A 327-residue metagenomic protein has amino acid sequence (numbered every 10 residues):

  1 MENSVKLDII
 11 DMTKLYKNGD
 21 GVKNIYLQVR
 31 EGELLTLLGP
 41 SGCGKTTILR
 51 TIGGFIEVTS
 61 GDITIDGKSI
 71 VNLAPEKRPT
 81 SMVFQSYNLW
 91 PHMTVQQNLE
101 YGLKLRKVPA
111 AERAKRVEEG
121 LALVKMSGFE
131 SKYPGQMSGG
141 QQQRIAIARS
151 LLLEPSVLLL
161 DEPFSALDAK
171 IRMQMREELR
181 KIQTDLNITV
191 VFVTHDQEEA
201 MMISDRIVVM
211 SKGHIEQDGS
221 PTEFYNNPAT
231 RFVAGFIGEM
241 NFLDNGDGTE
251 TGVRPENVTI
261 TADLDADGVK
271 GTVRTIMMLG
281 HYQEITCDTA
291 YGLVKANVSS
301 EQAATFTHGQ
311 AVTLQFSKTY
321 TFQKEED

Functional and structural regions predicted by a protein language model:
L34, L73-A229: ABC ATPase nucleotide-binding domains
L38-P40: The feature captures the beta-strand-to-loop junction immediately N-terminal to the Walker
T46-L49, I145: ABC ATPase nucleotide-binding domain helices that frame the ATP-binding cleft
G53: Helix-to-loop junction immediately C-terminal to a conserved catalytic motif
G61-S69: Conserved ABC transporter NBD signature motif
E250-D327: Non-catalytic connector elements of ABC transporters
